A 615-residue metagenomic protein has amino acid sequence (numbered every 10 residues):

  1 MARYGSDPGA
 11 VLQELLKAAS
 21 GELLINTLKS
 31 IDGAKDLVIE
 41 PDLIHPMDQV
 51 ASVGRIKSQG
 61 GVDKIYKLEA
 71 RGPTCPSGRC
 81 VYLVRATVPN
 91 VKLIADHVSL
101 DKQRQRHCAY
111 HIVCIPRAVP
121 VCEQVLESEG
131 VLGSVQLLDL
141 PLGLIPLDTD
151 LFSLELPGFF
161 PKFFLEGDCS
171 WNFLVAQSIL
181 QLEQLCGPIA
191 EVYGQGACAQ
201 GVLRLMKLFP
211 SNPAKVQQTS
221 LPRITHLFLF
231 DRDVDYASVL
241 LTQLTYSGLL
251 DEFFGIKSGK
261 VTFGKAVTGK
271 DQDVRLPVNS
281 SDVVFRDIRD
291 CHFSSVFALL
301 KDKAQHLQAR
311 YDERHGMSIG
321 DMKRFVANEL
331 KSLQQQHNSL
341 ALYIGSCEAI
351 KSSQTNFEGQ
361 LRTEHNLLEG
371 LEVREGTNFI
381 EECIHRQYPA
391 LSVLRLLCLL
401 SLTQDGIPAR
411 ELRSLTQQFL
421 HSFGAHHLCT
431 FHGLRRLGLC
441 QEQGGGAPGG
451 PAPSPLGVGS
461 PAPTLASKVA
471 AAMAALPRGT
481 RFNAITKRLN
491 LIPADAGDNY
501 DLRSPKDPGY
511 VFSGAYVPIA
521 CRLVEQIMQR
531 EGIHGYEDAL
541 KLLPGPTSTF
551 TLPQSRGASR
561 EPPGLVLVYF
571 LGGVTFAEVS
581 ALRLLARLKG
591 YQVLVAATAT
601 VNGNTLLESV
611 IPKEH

Functional and structural regions predicted by a protein language model:
M1-H615: Extended, well-folded catalytic/binding cores that form a central cleft or groove in large enzyme and scaffold domains
